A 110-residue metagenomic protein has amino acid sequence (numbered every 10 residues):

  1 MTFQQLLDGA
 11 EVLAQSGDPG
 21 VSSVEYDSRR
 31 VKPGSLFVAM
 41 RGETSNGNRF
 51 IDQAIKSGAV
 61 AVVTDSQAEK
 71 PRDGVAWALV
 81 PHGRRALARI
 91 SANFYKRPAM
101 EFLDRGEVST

Functional and structural regions predicted by a protein language model:
M1-R89, N93: N-terminal leader/targeting and accessory segments in enzymes
S91-T110: Walker A (P-loop) phosphate-binding motif
